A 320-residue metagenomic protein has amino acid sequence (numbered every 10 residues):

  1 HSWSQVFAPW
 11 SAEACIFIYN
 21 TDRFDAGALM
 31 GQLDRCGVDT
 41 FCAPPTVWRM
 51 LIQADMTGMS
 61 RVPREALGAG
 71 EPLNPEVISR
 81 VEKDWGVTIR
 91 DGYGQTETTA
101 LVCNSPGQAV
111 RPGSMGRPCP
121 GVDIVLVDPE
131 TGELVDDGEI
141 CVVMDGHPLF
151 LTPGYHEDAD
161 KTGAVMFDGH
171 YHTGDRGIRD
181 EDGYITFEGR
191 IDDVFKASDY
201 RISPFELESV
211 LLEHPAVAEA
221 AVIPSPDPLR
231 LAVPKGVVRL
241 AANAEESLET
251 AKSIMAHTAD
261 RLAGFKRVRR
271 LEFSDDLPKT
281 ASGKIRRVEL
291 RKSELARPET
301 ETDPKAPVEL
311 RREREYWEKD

Functional and structural regions predicted by a protein language model:
H1-D39, A54: Conserved AMP-binding/adenylation subdomain of ANL enzymes
S11-A14, V38-A43, I52-R111, D123 (+1 more regions): Gly/Ser/Thr-rich phosphate-binding loop
Y19-N20, L67-A69, V127-P129, V142 (+8 more regions): Thr-Gly-centered strand-to-loop micro-motif
F41, H147, K161, R176-K266 (+3 more regions): AMP-binding/adenylate-forming catalytic core of the ANL superfamily
G70, G94, G116, D175 (+1 more regions): Active-site glycine-centered loops adjacent to acidic/histidine catalytic or metal-binding residues that shape
G113-P118, V165-G169: Short Gly/Pro-enriched turn/cap motifs at secondary-structure boundaries
E133-A164, I202, P298: Conserved ATP/PPi-binding loop(s) of AMP-dependent carboxylate-activating enzymes
K292-D320: Acidic/polar alpha-helix N-cap and adjacent early helical turns within long charge-rich amphipathic helices/linkers
